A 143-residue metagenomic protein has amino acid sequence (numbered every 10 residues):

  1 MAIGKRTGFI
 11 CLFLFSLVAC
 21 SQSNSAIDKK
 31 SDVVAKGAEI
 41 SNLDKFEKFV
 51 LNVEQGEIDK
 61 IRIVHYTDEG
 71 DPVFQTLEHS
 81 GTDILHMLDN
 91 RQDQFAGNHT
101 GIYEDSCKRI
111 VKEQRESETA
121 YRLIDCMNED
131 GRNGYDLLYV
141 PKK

Functional and structural regions predicted by a protein language model:
M1-G8: Bacterial N-terminal signal peptides that target proteins for export
F9-L14: Hydrophobic helical h-region of N-terminal Sec-dependent signal peptides in bacterial secretory/periplasmic proteins
L17-A19: C-terminal motif of bacterial Sec signal peptides marking the signal peptidase cleavage site
S21-L85: N-terminal export/targeting and maturation segments
D68-K143: Extracytoplasmic electrostatic interaction patches
